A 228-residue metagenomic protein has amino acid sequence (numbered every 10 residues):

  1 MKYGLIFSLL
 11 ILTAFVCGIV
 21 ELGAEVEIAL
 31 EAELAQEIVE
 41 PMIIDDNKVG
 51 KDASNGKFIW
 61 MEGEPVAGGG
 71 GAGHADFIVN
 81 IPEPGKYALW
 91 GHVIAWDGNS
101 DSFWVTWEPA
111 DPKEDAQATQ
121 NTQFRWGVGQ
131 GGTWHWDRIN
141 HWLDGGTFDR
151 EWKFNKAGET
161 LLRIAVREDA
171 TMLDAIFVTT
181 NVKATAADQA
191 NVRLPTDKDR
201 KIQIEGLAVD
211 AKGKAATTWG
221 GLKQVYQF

Functional and structural regions predicted by a protein language model:
M1-Y3: N-terminal secretory signal peptides that target proteins for export/translocation
L5-I6, A29: Generic early N-terminus positional signal peaking at residue ~5-7
I6-G18: Bacterial N-terminal signal peptides
E21-T218: Extracytoplasmic
